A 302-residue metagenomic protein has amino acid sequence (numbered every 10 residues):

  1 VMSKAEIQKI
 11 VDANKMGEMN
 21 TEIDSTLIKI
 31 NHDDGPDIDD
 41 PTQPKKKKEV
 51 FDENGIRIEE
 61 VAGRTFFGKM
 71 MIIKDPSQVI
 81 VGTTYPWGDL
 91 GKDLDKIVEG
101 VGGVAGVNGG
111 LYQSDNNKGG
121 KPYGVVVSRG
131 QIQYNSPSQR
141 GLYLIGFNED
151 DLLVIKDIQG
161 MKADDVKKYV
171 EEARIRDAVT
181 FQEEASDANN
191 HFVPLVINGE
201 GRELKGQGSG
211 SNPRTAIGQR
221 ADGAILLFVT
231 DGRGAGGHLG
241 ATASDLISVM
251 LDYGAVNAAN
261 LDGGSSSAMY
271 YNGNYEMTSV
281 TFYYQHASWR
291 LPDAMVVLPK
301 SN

Functional and structural regions predicted by a protein language model:
V1-L144, E149-I155: Zymogen propeptides
T65-M70, G141-L142, N190, S211-A216 (+1 more regions): Short glycine-rich loop/turn motifs
Y85-L90, Q159-A163, T230-A235: Short, solvent-exposed aromatic-acidic interface loops
L90-L94, D164-V170, G236-T242: A short, polar/proline- and glycine-enriched secondary-structure boundary/capping micro-motif
K92-D93, E183, N190, D245: Short Gly/charged-rich anion-binding patches and loops
E99-G120, E183-V196, D252-G264: A short, charged
Q113-Q207: Active-site-adjacent helix-turn-beta-strand microarchitecture at beta-sheet edges that either contains or buttresses
N116-S138, I197-N257, L261, S266-N302: Conserved, well-ordered active-site substructure
